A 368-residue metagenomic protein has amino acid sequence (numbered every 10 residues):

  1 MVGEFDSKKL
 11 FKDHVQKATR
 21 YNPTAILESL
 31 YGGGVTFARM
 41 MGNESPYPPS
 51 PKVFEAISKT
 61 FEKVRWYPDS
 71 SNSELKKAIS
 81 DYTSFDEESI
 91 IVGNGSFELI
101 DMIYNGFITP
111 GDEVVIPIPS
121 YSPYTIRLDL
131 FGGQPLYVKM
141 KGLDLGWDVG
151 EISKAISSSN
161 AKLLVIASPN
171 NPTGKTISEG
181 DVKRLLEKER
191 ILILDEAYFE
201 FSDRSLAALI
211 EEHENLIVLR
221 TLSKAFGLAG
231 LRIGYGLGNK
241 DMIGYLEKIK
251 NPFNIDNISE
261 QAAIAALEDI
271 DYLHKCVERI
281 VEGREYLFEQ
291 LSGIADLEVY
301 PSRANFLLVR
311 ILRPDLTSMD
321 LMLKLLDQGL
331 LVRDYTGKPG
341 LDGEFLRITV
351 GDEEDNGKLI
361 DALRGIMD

Functional and structural regions predicted by a protein language model:
V2, D327-Q328, G337-D368: PLP-dependent enzyme catalytic core of the Aspartate aminotransferase-like
V2-W66, N160: N-terminal "arm"/small-domain region of PLP-dependent enzymes with the aminotransferase-like
P68, S80-M102, P117: Short loop-beta-helix segment that forms the pyridoxal 5′-phosphate
S71, N215-G293, L297-Y300: PLP-dependent aminotransferase class I/II
D86-I90, P110-E113, E196, E214-N215: Short acidic capping loops at alpha-helix termini that bridge into adjacent secondary structure
G106-R127: Conserved PLP-anchoring active-site segment centered on the Schiff-base-forming lysine
L136, G142-E200: Active-site phosphate-binding strand-loop segment of PLP-dependent enzymes
V281, I294-Q328: Conserved PLP-binding catalytic core of the aspartate aminotransferase-like
